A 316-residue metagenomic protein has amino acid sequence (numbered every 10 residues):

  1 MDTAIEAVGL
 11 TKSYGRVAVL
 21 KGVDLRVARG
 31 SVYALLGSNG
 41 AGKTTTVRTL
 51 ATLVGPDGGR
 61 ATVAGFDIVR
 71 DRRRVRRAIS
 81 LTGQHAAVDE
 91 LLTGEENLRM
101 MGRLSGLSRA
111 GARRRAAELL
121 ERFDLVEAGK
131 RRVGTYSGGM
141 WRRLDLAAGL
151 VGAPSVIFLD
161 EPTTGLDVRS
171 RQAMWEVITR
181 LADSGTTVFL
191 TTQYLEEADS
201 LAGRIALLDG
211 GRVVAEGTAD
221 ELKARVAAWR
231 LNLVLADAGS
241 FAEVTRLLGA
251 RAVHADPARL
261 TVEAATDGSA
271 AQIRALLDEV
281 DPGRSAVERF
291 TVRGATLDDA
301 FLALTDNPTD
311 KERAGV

Functional and structural regions predicted by a protein language model:
M1-T11, N307-V316: ABC-family P-loop ATPase nucleotide-binding domain
D2-A7, K12-D209, V214-A215: ABC transporter nucleotide-binding domains
V19, E197, S240, S269-Q272 (+1 more regions): Short phosphate-engaging motifs
F66, A128, G138, A236 (+2 more regions): Structured loop/turn residues at secondary-structure junctions
W175-D267, T291: ABC transporter nucleotide-binding domain
D267-V316: C-terminal coupling/interaction segments
